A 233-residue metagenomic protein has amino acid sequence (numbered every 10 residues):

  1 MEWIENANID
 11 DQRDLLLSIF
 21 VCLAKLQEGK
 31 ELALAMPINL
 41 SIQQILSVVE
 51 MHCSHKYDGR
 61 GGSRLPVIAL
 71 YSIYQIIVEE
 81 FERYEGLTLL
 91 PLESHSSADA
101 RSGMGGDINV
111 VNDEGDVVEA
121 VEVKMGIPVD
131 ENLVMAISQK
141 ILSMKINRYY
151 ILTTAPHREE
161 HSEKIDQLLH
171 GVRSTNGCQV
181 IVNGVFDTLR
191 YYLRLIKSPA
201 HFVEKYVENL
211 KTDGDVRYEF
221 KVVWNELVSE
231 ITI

Functional and structural regions predicted by a protein language model:
M1-I45, L193-I233: Interfaces and regulatory segments of ATP-dependent nucleotide/adenylate/phosphodiester-chemistry enzymes
N6, A35, K56-R64, G126-I127 (+1 more regions): Short, charged/polar micro-motifs that form catalytic or ligand-binding hotspots
I9-D14, L46-K56, E85-H95: Short N-terminal helix-initiation segments at or just after the protein's N-terminus
A24, E28, Y57, Q75-E82: Hydrophobic/aromatic-lined pockets within catalytic cores
N39-S47, S54, G61: Long, K/E/R/D-enriched contiguous segments that form extended
M51-S72, S96-A98: A short, highly charged nucleic-acid-interacting micro-segment common to nuclease and nuclease-linked defense proteins
I68, Q75-I233: Catalytic core segments in nucleotide and nucleic-acid processing enzymes
